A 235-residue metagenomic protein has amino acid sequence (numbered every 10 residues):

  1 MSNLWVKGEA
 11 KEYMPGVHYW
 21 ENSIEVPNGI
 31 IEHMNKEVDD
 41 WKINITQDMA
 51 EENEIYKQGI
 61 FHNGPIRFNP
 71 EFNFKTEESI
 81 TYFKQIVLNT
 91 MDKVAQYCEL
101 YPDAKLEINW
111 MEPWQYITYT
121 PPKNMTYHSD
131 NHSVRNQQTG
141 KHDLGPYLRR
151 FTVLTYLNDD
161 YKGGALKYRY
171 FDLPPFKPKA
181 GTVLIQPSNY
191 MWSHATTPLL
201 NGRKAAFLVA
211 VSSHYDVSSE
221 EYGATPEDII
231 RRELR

Functional and structural regions predicted by a protein language model:
M1-V183, M191-R235: Fe(II)/2-oxoglutarate oxygenase catalytic core
